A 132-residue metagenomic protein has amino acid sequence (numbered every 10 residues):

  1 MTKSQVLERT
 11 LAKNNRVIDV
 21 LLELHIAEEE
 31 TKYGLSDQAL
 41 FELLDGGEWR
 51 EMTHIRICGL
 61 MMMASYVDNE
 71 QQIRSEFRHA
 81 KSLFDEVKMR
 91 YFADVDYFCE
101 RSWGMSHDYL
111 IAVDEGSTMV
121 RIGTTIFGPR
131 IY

Functional and structural regions predicted by a protein language model:
M1-H107, E115, F127: Conserved alpha/beta-domain cores
L110: Short alpha-helical basic/polar micro-motif
V113-Y132: C-terminal helical cap(s) of enzyme catalytic domains, especially alpha/beta-barrels
